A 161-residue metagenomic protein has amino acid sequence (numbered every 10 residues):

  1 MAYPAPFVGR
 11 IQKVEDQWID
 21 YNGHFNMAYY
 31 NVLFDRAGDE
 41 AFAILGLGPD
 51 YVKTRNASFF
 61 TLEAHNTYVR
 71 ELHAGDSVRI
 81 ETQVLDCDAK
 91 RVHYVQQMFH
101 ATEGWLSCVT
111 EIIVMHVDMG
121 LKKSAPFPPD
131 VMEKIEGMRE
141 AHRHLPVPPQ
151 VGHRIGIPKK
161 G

Functional and structural regions predicted by a protein language model:
M1-E40, I44, Q150-G161: Catalytic strand-loop segment that frames the active site of acyl-thioester-processing enzymes
A2-R10, L72-S77, V84-G161: HotDog/MaoC-like acyl-thioester-processing domains
Q12-E15, R55-A57, T110: Alpha-helical hydrophobic/aromatic positions enriched in membrane-embedded helices and signal peptides
V14-D16, Y68, H116: Hydrophobic residues in beta-strands and at strand termini
A37, L45, M138-H142: Alpha-helix boundary/capping residues
A41-D86, K90-V92, S107: Hydrophobic beta-strand-centered segment that forms part of the acyl-chain substrate-binding groove
